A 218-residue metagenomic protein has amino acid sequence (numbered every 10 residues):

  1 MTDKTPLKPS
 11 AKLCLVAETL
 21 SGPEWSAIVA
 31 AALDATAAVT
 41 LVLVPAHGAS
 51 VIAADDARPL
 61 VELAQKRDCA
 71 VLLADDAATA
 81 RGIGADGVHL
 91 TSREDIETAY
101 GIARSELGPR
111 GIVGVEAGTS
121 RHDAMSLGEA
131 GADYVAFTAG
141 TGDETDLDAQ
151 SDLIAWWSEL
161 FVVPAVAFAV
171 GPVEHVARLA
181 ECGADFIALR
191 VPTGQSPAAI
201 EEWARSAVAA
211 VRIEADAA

Functional and structural regions predicted by a protein language model:
M1-H89, E94-D95, E106-V113, T119-A132 (+3 more regions): Conserved N-terminal beta1-alpha1 strand-loop-helix module at the mouth
A30, G101, A155: Active-site phosphate/pyrophosphate- and oxyanion-stabilizing loops and adjacent acidic/basic residues in soluble
H47-S50, A54, G142-Q150: Glycine-rich tight-turn/loop motif centered on a GG-T
A74, E116, F137-T138, F168 (+1 more regions): Generic beta-sheet signal
S92-I102, Y134-L147, A180-A207: Glycine-rich phosphate-binding active-site loops on the catalytic face of alpha/beta enzymes
G108, L147-F161: Conserved catalytic cores of soluble enzyme domains, especially glycine-rich substrate-binding beta-alpha loops
A139, A155-V170: Catalytic-face loop-and-helix region of soluble metabolic enzyme cores
